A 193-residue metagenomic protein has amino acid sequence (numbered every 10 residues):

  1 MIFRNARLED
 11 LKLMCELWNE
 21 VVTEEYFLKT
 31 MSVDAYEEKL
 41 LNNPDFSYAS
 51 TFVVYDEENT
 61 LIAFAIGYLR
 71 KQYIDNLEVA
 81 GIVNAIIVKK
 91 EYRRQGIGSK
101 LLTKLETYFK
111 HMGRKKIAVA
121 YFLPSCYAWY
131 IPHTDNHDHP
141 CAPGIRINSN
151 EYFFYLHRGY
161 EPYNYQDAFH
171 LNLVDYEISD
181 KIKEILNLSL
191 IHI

Functional and structural regions predicted by a protein language model:
E16-M31, K39-P44: Helix-loop element at the rim of GNAT/NAT acetyltransferase active sites that forms part of the acceptor-substrate
L41-V53, E57: A short helix-loop-beta-strand connector motif used in the catalytic cores of GNAT acetyltransferases and, in some
T51-V53, T60-R70, I82: Conserved beta-strand in the GNAT
K71-V83, R93, M112-K115: A conserved beta-turn-beta hairpin within the catalytic core of GNAT-like acetyltransferases that forms part
V83-R93, Y121-S125: A short, internal acetyl-CoA/4′-phosphopantetheine-binding micro-motif in the GNAT/acyltransferase core
V88, R94-T107: Conserved acetyl-CoA-binding loop-helix of GNAT-fold acetyltransferases
F109-G144: Conserved GNAT acetyl-CoA-binding A-motif
I191-I193: Conserved small/polar residues in nucleotide/adenosyl-binding loops
